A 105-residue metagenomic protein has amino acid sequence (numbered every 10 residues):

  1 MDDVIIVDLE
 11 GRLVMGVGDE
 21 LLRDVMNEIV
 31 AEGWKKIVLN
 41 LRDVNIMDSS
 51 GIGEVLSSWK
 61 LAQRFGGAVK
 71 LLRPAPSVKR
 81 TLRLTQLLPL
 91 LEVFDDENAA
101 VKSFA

Functional and structural regions predicted by a protein language model:
M1-D8: Short beta-strand/loop segment at the start of cytosolic alpha/beta domains
E10, E97: Residues at the C-termini of beta-strands that transition into short coil/loop
L13-L91: Amphipathic alpha-helical interaction surfaces in cytosolic regulatory modules
P76, N98-A99: Acidic phosphotransfer microenvironment of two-component signaling modules
E92-D96: Short acidic-hydrophobic, aromatic-tinged amphipathic segments that line or gate anion-handling sites
S103-A105: A short, charged, amphipathic alpha-helix used as a generic interaction element across diverse proteins
